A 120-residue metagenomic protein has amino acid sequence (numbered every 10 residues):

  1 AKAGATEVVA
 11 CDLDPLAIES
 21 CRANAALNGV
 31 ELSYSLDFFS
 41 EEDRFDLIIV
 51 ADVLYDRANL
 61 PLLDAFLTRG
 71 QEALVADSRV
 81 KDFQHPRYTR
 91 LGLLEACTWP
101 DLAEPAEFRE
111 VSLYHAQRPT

Functional and structural regions predicted by a protein language model:
A1-T120: S-adenosylmethionine-dependent methyltransferases
